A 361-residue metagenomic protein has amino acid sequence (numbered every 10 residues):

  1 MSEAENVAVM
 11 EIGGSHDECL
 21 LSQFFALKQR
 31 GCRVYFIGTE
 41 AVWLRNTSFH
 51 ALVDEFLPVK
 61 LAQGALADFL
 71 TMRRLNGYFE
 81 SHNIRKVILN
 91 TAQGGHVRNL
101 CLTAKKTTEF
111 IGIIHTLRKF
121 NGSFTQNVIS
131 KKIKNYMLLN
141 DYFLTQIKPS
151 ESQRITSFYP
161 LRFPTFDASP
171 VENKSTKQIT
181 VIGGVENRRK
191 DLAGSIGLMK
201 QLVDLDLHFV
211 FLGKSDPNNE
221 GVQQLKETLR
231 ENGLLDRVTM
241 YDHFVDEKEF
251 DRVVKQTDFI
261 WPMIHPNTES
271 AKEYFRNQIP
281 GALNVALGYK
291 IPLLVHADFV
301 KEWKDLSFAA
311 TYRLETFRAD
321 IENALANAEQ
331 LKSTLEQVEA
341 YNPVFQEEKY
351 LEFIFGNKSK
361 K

Functional and structural regions predicted by a protein language model:
V9-F25, W43, N187-K190: A short, glycine/small-residue-rich beta-strand->loop->alpha-helix junction that serves as a flexible
G14-D17, R30-F69, K214-G221: N-terminal strand-loop element at the rim of the active site of nucleotide-sugar-dependent glycosyltransferases
L89-H96: Short His-centered aromatic/hydrophobic patch
K119-T156, W303: A short, active-site helix/loop in glycosyltransferases that binds the activated sugar's phosphate group
P170-K200, F209-L212: Conserved donor-binding/catalytic core segment of Leloir-type glycosyltransferases
R189, Y312-K361: A charged, aromatic-enriched C-terminal amphipathic alpha-helix characteristic of glycosyltransferases across folds
V222-F259: Nucleotide-activated donor-binding/catalytic signature segment of Leloir-type glycosyltransferases, i.e., the conserved
I260-N284, G288, H296-D298, E302-K304: Nucleotide-sugar-dependent
